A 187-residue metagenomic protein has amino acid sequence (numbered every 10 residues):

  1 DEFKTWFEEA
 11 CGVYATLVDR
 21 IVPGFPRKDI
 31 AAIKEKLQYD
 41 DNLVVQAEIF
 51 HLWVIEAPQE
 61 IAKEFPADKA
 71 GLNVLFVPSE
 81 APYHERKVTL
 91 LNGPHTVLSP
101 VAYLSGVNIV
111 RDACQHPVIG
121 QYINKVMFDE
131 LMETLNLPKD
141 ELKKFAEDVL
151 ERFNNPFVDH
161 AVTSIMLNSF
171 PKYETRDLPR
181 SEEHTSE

Functional and structural regions predicted by a protein language model:
D1-E182, S186: Substrate/ligand-engaging "lid" and interaction regions
